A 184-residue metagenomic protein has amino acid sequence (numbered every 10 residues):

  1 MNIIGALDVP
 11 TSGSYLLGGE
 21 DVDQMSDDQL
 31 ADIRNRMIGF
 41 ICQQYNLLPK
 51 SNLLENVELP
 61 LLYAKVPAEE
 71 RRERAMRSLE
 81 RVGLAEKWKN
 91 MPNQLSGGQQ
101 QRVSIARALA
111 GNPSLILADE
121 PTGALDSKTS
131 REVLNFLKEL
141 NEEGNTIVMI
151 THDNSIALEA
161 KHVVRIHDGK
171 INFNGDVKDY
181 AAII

Functional and structural regions predicted by a protein language model:
M1-I166: ABC family nucleotide-binding domain
K170-I184: Conserved beta-strand-loop-alpha-helix hinge in the C-terminal portion of ABC ATPase nucleotide-binding domains
